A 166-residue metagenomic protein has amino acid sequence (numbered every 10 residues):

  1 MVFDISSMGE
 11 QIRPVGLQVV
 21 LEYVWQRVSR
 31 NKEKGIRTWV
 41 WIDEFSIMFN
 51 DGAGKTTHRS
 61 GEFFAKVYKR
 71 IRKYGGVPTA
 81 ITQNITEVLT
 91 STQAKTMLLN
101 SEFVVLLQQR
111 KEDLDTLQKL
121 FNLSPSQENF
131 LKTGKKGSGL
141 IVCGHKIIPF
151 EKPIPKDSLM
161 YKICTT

Functional and structural regions predicted by a protein language model:
M1-V2, Q11-R30, K132-T166: Conserved P-loop NTPase motor module
S6-F130, K156: Conserved P-loop NTPase motor cores
